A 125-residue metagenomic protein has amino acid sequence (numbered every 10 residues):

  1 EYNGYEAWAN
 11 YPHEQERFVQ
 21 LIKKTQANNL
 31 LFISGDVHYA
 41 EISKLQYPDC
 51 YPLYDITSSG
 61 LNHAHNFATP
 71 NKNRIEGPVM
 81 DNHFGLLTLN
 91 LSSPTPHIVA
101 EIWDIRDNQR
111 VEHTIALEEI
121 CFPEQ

Functional and structural regions predicted by a protein language model:
E1-Q125: Long, structured stretches of catalytic cores involved in phosphate-ester chemistry, encompassing
